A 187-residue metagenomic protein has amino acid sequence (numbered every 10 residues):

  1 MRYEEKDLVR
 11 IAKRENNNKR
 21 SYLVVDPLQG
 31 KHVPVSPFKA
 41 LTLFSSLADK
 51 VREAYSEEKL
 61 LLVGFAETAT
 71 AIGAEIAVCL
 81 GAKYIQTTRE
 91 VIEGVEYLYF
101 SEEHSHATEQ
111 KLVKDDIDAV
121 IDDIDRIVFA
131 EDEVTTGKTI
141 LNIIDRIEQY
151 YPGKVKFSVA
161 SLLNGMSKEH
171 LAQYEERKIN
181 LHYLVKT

Functional and structural regions predicted by a protein language model:
M1-T187: PRPP-associated nucleotide enzymes
